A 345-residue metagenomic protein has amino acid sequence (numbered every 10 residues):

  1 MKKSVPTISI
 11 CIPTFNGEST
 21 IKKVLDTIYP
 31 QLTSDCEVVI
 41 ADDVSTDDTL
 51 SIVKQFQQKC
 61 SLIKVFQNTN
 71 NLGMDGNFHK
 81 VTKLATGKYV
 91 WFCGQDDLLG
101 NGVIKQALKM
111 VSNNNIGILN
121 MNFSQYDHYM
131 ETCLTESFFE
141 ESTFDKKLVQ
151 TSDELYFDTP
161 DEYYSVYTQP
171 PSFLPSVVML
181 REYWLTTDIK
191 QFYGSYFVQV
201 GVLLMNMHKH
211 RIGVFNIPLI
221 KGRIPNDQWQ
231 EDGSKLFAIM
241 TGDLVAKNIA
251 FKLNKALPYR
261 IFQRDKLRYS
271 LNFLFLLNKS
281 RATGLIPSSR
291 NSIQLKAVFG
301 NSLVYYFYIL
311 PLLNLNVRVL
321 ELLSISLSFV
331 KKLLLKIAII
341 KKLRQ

Functional and structural regions predicted by a protein language model:
M1-L236: Nucleotide-sugar donor-binding/catalytic module of glycosyltransferases that assemble extracellular/cell-envelope
G201-L204, H208, V214-Q345: C-terminal subregions of glycosyltransferases and related glycan-biosynthesis enzymes
